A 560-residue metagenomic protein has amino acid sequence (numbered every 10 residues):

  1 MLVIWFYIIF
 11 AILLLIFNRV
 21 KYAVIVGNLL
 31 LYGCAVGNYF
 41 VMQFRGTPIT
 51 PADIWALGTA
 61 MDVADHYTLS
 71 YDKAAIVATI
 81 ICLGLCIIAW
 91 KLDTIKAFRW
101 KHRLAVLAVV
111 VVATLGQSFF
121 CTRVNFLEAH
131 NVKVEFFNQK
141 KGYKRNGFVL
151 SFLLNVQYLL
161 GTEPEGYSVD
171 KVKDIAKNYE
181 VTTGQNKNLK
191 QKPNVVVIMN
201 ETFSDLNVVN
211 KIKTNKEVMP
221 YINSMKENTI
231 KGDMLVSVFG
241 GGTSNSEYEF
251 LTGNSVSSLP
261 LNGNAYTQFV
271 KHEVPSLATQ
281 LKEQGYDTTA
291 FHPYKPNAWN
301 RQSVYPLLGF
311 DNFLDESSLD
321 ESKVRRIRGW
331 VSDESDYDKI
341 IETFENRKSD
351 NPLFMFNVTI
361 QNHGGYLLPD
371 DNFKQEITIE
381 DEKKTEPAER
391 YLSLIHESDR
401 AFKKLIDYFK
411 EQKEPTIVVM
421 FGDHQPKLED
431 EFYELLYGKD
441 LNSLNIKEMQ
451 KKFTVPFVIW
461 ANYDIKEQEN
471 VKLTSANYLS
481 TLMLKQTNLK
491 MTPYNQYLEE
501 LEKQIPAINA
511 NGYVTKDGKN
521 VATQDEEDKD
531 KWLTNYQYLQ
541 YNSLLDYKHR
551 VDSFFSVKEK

Functional and structural regions predicted by a protein language model:
M1-K140: Transmembrane and membrane-interface helices of multi-pass, inner-membrane envelope-modifying transferases
F40-T50, D72, E165-S168, S276 (+4 more regions): A diffuse structural propensity rather than consistent per-protein peaks
R45, I49-P51, Y143-F148, S237-G241 (+2 more regions): Membrane-interface micro-motifs in multi-pass membrane enzymes
I54-L57, R145-V149, V169, M219 (+2 more regions): Alpha-helix initiation and N-capping motif
F119-V197: Membrane-interface segments at or immediately adjacent to transmembrane helices that form the boundary between
T183-L189, N200, D205-K560: Solvent-exposed soluble domains appended to multi-pass membrane proteins
